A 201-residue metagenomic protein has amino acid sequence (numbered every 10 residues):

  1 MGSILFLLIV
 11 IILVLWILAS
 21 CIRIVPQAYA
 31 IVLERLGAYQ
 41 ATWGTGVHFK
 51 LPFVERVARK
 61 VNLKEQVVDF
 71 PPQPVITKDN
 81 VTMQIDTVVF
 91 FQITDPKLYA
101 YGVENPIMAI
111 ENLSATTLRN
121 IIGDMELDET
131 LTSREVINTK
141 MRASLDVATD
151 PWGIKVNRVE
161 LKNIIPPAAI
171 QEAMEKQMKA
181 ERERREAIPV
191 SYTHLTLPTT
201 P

Functional and structural regions predicted by a protein language model:
M1-R184, I188: N-terminal hydrophobic membrane-entry segments
L197-P201: Single conserved hydrophobic/aromatic residue that forms the stacking wall/gate of nucleotide- or nucleobase-binding
